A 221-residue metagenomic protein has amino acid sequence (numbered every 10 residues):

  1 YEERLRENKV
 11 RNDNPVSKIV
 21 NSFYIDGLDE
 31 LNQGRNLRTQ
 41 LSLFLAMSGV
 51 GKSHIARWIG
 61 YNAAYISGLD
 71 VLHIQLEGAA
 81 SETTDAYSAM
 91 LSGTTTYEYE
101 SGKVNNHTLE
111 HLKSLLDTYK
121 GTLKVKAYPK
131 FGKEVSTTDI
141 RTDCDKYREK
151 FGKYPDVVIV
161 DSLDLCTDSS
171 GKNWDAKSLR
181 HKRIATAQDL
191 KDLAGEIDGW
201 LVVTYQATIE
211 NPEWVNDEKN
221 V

Functional and structural regions predicted by a protein language model:
Y1-T94, S114: The Walker A/P-loop phosphate-binding site
G27-E30, I55-I59, H111, D139-D143 (+1 more regions): Well-ordered alpha-helical segments embedded in enzymatic catalytic cores
E30, G49, A86, H181-V221: Phosphate-binding/switch region of NTP-binding enzymes
E30-L31, I66-Y154: Cytosolic-facing regulatory segments adjacent to core modules
Q75, I159, T204: Generic enzyme active-site microenvironment
A80-D85, G93-T94, C166-G171, E210-V215: Switch/connector loops and helix/strand junctions flanking conserved nucleotide-binding motifs in nucleotide-processing
K124-L193: Phosphate-binding/switch loop-helix module in NTP-utilizing enzymes
